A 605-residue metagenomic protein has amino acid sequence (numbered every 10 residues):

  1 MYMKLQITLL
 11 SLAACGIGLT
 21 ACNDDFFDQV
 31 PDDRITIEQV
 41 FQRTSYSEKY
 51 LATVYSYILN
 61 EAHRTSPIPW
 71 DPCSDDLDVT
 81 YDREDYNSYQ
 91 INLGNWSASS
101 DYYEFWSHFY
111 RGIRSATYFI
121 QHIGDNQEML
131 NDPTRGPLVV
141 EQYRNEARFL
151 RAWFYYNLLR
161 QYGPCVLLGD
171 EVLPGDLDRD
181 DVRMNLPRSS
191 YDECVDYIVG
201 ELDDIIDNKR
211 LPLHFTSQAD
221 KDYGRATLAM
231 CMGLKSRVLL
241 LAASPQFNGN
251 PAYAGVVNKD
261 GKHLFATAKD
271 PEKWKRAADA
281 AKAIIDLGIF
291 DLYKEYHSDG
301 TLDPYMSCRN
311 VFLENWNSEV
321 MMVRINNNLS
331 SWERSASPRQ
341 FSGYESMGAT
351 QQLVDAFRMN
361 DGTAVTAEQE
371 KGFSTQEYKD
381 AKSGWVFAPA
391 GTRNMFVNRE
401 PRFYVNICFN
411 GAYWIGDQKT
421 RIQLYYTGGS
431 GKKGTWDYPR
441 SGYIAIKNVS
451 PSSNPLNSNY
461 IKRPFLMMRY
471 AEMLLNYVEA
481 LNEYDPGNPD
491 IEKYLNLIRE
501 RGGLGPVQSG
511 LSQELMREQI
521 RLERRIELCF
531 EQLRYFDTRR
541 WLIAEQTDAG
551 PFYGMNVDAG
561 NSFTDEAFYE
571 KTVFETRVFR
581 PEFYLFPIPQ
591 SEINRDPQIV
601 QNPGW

Functional and structural regions predicted by a protein language model:
M1-D32: Bacterial Sec-dependent N-terminal signal peptides
I7-S11, N23, Y404-C408, K419 (+6 more regions): Outer/extracellular conduits and scaffolds centered on Gram-negative outer-membrane beta-barrels
C22, F109-G112, Y197-V199, D286 (+6 more regions): Long, intrinsically disordered, low-complexity segments
N23-N87, R144, C165, G169 (+4 more regions): An aromatic- and glycine-enriched ligand-binding surface/loop that stacks and positions planar moieties
R43, E48-E61, R83-Y162, D181-Y223 (+8 more regions): Conserved, well-structured interaction surfaces
F154-G163, K235-Y253, E472-P486: Extended, well-ordered alpha-helical segments in internal regulatory regions
Y223-L234, V238, L466-M473, F536 (+1 more regions): Amphipathic alpha-helical protein-interaction segments enriched in hydrophobic
